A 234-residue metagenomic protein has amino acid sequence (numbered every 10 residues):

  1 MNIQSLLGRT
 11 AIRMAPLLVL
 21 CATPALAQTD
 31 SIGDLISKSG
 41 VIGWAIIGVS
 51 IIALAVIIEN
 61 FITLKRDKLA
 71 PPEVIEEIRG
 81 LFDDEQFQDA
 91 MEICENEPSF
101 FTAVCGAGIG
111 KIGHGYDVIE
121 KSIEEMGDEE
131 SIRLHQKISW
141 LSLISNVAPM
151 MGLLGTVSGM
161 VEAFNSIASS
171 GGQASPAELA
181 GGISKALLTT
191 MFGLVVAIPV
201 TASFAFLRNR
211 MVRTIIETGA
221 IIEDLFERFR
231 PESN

Functional and structural regions predicted by a protein language model:
M1-A27: N-terminal secretory/membrane targeting signals
S5-L6, D30, I36-G40, E129 (+1 more regions): Membrane-helix interfacial "entry" motifs
T10, S39-G43, E130, L134-A148 (+2 more regions): Loop-to-transmembrane-helix entry motif
R13, P24-E73, L207: Hydrophobic membrane-targeting segments
G40, L54, A90, C105 (+3 more regions): Residue-level signature of catalytic and energy-coupling elements of molecular machines, predominantly ATP/GTP-dependent
A45-I58, I144, A148-L154, F192-V196: Lipid-exposed faces of alpha-helical membrane segments in multi-pass integral membrane proteins
I62, K68-L154, S158-Q173, V200-N234: Predominantly long cytosolic amphipathic alpha-helical stalk/bundle segments
A177-F204, R208: Pore-lining and gate-forming transmembrane alpha-helices of multi-pass membrane transport proteins
